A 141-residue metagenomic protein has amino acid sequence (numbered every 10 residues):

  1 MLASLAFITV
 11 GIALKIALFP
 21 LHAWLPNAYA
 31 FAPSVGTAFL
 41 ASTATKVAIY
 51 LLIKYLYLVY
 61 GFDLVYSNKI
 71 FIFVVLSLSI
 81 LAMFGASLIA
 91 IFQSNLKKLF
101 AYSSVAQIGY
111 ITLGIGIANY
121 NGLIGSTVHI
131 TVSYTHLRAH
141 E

Functional and structural regions predicted by a protein language model:
M1-R138: Hydrophobic transmembrane alpha-helices and their helix-loop junctions in integral membrane proteins
